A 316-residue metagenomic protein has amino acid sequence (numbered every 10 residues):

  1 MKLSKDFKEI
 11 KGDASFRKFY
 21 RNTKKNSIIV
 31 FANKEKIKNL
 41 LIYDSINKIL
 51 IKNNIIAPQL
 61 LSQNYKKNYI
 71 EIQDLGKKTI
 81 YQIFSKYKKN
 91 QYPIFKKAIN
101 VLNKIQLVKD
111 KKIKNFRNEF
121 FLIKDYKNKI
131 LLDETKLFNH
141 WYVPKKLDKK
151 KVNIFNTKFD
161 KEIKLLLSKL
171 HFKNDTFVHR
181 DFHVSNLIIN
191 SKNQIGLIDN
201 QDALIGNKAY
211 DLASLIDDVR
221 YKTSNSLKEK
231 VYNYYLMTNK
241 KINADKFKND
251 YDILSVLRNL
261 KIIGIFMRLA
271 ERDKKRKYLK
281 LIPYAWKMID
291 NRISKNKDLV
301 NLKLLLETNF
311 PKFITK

Functional and structural regions predicted by a protein language model:
M1, D110, K114, N118 (+4 more regions): An alpha-helical support segment within catalytic cores of ATP-dependent transferases
K2-R21: ATP-binding glycine-rich phosphate-binding loop
I10-A14, S62-Y65, Y251-S255: A short beta-turn/loop motif at secondary-structure boundaries
F16-T23, I105, K164-L212, V219-T223: Active-site acidic catalytic loop and adjacent metal/ATP-binding pocket of ATP-dependent phosphoryl transfer enzymes
Y20-D133, H171: ATP-binding pocket architecture of kinase catalytic cores
K136-K146, K208-I242, V256-D273, A285-R292: Active-site activation/catalytic loop segments of kinase-like enzymes and analogous catalytic loops in related
I242-D252: Acidic, serine/threonine- and proline-rich low-complexity regulatory regions
G264-K316: ATP/Mg2+ or Mg2+-diphosphate-binding catalytic cores that bind nucleotide phosphates or diphosphates via glycine-rich
